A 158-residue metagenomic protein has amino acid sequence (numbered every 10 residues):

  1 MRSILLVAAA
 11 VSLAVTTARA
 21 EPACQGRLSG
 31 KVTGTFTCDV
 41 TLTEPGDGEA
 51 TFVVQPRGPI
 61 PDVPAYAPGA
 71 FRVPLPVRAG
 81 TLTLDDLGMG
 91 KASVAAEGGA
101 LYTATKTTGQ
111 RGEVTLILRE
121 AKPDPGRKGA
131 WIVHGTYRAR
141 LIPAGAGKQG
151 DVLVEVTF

Functional and structural regions predicted by a protein language model:
L5-A18: Hydrophobic h-region of N-terminal signal peptides that target proteins for export in Gram-negative bacteria
V7-A8, T35, P125: A broad, structure-centric signal for solvent-exposed, well-ordered loop/edge residues that line or flank functional
A20-E113: An ectodomain-focused feature that recognizes extracytoplasmic/extracellular
D86-F158: Acidic, glycine-rich flexible loop segments
